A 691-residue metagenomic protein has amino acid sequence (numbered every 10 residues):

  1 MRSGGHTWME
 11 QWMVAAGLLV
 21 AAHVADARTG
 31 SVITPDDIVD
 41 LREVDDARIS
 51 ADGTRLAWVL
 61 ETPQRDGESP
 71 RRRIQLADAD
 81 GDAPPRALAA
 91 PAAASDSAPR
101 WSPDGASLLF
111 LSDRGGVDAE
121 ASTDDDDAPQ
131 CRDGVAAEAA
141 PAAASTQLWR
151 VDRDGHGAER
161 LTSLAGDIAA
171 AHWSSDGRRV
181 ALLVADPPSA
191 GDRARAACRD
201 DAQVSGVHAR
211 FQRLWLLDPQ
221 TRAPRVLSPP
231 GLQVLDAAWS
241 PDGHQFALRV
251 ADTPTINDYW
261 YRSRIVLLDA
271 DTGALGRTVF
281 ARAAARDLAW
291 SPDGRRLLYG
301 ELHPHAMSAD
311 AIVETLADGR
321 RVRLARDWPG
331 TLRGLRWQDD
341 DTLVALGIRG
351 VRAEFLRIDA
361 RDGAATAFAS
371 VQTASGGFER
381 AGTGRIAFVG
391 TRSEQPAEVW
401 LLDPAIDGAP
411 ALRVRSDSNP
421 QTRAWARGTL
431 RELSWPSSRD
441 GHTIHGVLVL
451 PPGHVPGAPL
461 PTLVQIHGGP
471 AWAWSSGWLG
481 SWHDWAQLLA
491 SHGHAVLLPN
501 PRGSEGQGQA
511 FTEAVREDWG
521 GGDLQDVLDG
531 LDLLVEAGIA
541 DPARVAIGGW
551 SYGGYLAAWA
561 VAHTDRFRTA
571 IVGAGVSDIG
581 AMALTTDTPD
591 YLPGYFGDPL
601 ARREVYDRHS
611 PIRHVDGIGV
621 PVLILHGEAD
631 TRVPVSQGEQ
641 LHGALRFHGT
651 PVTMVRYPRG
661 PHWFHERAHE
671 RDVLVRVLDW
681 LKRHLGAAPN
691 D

Functional and structural regions predicted by a protein language model:
R48, A181-L183, G191-D192, V207-L214 (+7 more regions): Non-catalytic accessory segments flanking enzyme active sites
A51-D52, P103-D104, S175-D176, P241-D242 (+3 more regions): Residue-level detector of Asp-centered blade-edge/turn motifs that repeat once per structural unit in beta-propeller
L56, L108, G177-V180, G243-F246 (+3 more regions): Hydrophobic beta-strand positions that form the internal "hydrophobic ladder" of WD40/Gbeta-like beta-propeller blades
L60-R73, A89-D96, L111-W149, S163-I168 (+12 more regions): A flexible loop/linker signature enriched in serine peptidases of the S9 family
D78-D82, D152-H156, D218-R222, D269-G273 (+3 more regions): Short loop/turn segments that connect beta-strands within beta-propeller blades
T253, S418-A537, D541-A543, W550 (+1 more regions): Cap/lid segment of the alpha/beta-hydrolase catalytic domain
L488, L498-D691: Active-site-proximal cap/loop segments of hydrolase catalytic domains
